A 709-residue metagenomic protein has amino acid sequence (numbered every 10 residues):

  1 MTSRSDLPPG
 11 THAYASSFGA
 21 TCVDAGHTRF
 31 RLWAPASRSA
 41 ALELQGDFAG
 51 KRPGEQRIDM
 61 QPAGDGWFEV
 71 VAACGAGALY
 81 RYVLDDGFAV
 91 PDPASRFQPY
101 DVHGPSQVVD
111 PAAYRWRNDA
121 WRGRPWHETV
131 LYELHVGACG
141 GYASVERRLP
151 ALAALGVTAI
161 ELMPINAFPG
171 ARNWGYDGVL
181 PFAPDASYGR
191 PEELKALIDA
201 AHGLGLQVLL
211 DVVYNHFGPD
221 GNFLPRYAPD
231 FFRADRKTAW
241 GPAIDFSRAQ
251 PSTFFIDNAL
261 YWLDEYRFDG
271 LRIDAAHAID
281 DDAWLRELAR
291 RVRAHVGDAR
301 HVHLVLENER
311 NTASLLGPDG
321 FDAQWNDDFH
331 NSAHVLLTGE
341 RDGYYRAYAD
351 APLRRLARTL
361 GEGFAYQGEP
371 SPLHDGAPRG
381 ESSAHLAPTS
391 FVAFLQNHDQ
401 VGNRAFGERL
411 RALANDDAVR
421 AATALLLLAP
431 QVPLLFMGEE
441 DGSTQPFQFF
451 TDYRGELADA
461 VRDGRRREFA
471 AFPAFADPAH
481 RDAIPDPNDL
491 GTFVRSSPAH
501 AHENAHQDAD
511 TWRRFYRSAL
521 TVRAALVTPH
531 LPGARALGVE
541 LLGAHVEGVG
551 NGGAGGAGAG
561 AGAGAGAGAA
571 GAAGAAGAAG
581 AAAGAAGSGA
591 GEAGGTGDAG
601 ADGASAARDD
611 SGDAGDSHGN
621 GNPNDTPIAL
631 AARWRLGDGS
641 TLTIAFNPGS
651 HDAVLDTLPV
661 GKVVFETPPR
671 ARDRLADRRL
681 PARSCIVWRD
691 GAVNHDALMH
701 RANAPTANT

Functional and structural regions predicted by a protein language model:
M1-R29, G50-E133, G140, S144 (+1 more regions): The feature marks proteins involved in alpha-glucan
Y14, A365-P378, L435-F436, D441-F450 (+2 more regions): Glycan-recognition and catalytic regions of carbohydrate-active enzymes
F30-L32, T641-N647: Short, well-ordered beta-strand segments enriched in hydrophobic/aromatic residues
W33-S39, G75, G649-S650, L658-V660: Short proline/glycine-enriched turn/loop motifs at strand-loop junctions of beta-rich domains
A34, A76-L79, R674-T709: C-terminal beta-strand-rich structural cap/linker in extracellular carbohydrate-active enzymes
P99, D119-W126, H135-L306, A313-L315: Substrate-binding/active-site clefts of carbohydrate-active enzymes
V102, A289-A476: Conserved alpha/beta catalytic core and glycan-binding cleft of carbohydrate-active enzymes
A519, R523, V527, D652-L675 (+1 more regions): C-terminal accessory region downstream of the catalytic core in glycan-modifying enzymes
